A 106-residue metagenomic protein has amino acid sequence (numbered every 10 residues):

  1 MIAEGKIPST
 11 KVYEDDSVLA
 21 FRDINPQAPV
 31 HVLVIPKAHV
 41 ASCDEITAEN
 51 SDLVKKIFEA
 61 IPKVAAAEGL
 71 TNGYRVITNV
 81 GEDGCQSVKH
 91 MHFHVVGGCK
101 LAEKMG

Functional and structural regions predicted by a protein language model:
M1-G106: HIT superfamily nucleotide-processing domains
